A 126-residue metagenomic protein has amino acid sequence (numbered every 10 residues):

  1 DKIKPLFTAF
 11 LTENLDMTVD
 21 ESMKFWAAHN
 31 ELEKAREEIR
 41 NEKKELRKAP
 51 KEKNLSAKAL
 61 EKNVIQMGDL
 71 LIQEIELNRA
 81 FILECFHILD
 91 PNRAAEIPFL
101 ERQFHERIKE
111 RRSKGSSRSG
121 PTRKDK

Functional and structural regions predicted by a protein language model:
D1, K53-N54, E61-K62, P121-K126: Alpha-helical propensity feature that highlights long, continuous alpha-helices across diverse contexts
D1-K2, M17: Intrinsically disordered, low-complexity segments enriched in polar/charged residues with Gly/Pro, especially when
P5-L6, N14, M23, I72-K126: Amphipathic, charged alpha-helical segments and their helix-to-coil junctions in extracytoplasmic/peripheral assemblies
F7-I88: Amphipathic alpha-helical segments
